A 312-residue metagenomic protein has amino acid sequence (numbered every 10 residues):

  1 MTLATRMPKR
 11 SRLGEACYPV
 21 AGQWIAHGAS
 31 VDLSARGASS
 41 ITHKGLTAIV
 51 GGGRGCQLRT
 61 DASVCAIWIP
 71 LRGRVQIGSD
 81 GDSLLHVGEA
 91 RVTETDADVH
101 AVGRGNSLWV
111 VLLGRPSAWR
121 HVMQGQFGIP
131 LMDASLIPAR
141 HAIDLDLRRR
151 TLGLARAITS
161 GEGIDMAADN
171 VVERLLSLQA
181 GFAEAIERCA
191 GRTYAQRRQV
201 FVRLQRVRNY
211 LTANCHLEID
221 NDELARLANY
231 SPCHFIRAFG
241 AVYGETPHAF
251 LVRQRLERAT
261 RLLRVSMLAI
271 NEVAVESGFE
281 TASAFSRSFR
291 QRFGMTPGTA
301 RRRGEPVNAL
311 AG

Functional and structural regions predicted by a protein language model:
M1-A21, I25, A311-G312: Intrinsic, short, N-terminal disordered tails of RNA polymerase sigma-factor systems
C17-A134, S160: N-terminal regulatory/effector-sensing and dimerization cores that precede helix-turn-helix DNA-binding domains
G88, F250, F285, F289: Conserved active-site tyrosine of GNAT-family acetyltransferases
H121-M123, F250, A300: Residues that scaffold the ATP/ADP-binding catalytic core of kinase and kinase-like folds
L131-R148, L152-A228, A241-A249, R253: Short, Lys/Arg-enriched, Trp-marked, Pro/Gly-tolerant hinge/linker segments that flank
Q205, N209-A213, E218-A225, Y230 (+2 more regions): Terminal helix-turn-helix DNA-binding modules in bacterial transcription factors
C233, A282-S283, G298: Key DNA-contact positions within bacterial/archaeal DNA-binding proteins
F235, F239, A284-F285, F289: Short hydrophobic/aromatic patch on the recognition helix
